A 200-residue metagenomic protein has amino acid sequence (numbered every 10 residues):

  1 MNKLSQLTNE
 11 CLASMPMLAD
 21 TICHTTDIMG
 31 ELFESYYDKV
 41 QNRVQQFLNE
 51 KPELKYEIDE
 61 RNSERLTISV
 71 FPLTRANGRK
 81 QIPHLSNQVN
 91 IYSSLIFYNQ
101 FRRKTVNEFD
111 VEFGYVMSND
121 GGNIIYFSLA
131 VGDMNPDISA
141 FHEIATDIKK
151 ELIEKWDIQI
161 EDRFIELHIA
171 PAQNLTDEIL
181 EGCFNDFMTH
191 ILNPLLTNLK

Functional and structural regions predicted by a protein language model:
M1-S35: Eukaryotic endosomal/vacuolar membrane-trafficking regulators centered on PX-domain-mediated PI3P pathways
N2-S5, P52, E64, F71 (+5 more regions): Intrinsic-disorder/low-complexity peptide segments enriched for small residues
L4, M15, L180-K200: Extended alpha-helical stalk/coiled-coil assemblies of large dynamin-family GTPases
S5, L12, I22, L48 (+2 more regions): Metal- and O2-centered redox machinery and metal/ROS homeostasis
I22-F164: Polyanion-binding interface signature
H24, N42, T176, N193-K200: An almost-null, non-specific background feature that weakly reflects generic protein context rather than any particular
I153-G182: Short, intrinsically disordered low-complexity segments
